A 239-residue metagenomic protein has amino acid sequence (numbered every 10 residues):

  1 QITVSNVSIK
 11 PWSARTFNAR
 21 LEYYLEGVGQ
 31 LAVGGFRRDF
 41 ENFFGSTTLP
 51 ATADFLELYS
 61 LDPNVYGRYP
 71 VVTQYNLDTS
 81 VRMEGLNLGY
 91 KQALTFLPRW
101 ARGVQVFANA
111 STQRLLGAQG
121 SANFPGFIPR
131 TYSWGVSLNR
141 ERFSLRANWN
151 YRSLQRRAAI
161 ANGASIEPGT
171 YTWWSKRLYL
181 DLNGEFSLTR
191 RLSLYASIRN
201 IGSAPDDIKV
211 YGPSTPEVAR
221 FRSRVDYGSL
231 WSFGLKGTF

Functional and structural regions predicted by a protein language model:
Q1-F40, L61-L86, K91-L94, F127-I128 (+3 more regions): Outer-membrane beta-barrel signature, preferentially recognizing the C-terminal barrel domain of Gram-negative
Q1-V7, T47-Q74, R156-T170, D207-S223: Solvent-exposed loop segments that connect transmembrane elements
I9, A19-Y23, L88-Q92, W134-R140 (+4 more regions): Residues on the lipid-exposed face of transmembrane beta-strands in outer-membrane beta-barrel proteins
F17, S137-S193: Ampipathic, surface-exposed secondary-structure segments
G27-L31, F96-R99, V104, R142-R146 (+2 more regions): Repeated loop/turn-to-beta-strand initiation elements of outer-membrane beta-barrel proteins
F36-D39, L49-A51, L56-A159: Gram-negative outer-membrane beta-barrel transporters
E41, S153-A159, E185-F239: C-terminal beta-signal and adjacent terminal beta-strands/loops of Gram-negative outer-membrane beta-barrel proteins
